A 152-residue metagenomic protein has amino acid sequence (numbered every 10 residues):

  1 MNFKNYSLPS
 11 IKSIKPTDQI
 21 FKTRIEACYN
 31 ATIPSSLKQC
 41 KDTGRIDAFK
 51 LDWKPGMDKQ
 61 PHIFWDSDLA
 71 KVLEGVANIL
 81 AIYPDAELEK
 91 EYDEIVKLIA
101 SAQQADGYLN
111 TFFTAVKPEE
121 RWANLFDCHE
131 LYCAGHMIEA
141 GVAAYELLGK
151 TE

Functional and structural regions predicted by a protein language model:
M1-D68, E89, D93-F113: Low-complexity, Ser/Thr/Pro/Gly-enriched N-terminal "stalk/linker" regions
F21-T23, A27, L73-A86, H136-K150: Well-ordered alpha-helical scaffold segments within catalytic/enzyme domains
R45-K50, K54, V76, D85 (+2 more regions): Serine/threonine-rich low-complexity intrinsically disordered regions
I63-L69, I82, L131, T151: Alpha-solenoid helical-repeat scaffolds
I82-E94, H129-Y132: Aromatic- and glycine-enriched glycan-recognition loops and surfaces that form the carbohydrate-binding subsites
V116-E152: A conserved hydrophobic secondary-structure block that centers on an alpha-helix together with its immediately flanking
